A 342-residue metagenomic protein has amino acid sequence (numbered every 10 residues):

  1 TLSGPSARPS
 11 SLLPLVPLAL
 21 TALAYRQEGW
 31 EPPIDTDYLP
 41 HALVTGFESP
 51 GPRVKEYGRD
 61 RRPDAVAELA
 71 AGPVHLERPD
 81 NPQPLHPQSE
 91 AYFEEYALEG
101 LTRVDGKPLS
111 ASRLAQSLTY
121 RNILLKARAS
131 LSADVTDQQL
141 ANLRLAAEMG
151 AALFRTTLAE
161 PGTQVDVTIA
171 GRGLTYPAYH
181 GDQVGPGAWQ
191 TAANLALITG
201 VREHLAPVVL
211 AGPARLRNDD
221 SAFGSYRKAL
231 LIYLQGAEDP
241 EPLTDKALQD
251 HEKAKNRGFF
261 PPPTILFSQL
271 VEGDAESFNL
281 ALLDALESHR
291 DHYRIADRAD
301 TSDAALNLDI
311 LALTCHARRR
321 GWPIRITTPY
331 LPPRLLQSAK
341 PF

Functional and structural regions predicted by a protein language model:
T1-S3, D80-S288: Eukaryote-skewed repeat-based solenoidal scaffolds used as protein-protein interaction platforms, primarily
G4-R128, N256-F267, A275, N279-D284 (+3 more regions): Terminal, non-catalytic domain-edge segments
